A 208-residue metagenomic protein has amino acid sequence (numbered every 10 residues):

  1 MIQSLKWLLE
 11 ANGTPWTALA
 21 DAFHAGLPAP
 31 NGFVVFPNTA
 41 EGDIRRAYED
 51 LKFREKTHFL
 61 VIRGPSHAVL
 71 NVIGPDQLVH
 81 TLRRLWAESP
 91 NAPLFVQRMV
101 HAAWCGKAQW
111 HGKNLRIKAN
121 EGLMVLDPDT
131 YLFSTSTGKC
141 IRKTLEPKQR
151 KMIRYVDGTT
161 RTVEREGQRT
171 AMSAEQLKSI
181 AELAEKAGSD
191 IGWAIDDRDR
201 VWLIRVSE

Functional and structural regions predicted by a protein language model:
M1-C105, R169-I191, D196-S207: N-terminal beta-alpha lobe that positions the nucleotide/phosphoryl donor in ATP/NTP-coupled carboxylate activation
I73-K143: NTP-handling and nucleic-acid-processing catalytic cores
A119-G122, I204-E208: Short beta->alpha transition motifs characteristic of CBS
E121-V201: Conserved catalytic alpha/beta cores of large enzymes that bind or transform nucleotide phosphates and polynucleotides
